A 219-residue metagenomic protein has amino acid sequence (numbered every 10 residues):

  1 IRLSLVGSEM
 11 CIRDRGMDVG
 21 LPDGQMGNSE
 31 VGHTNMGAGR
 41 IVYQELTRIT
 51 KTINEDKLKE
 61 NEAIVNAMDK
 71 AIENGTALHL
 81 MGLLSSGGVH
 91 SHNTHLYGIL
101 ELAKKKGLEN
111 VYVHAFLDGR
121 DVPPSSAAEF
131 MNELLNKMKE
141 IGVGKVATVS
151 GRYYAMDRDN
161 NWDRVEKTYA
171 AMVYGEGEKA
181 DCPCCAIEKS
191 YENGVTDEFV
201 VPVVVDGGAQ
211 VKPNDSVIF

Functional and structural regions predicted by a protein language model:
I1-G7, C11-I12: Single conserved hydrophobic/aromatic residue that forms the stacking wall/gate of nucleotide- or nucleobase-binding
S8-E9, I64, L108, A115: Soluble secreted/lumenal catalytic domains with histidine-centered metal-binding or acid-base catalytic motifs
R13-N28: Short, solvent-exposed turn/loop segments enriched in Gly/Ser/Thr/Pro and often Arg
D18-P22, L117-S126, T148-N161: Short, conserved secondary-structure transition motifs
G27-L83, H92-G98, K167, M172-G175: Long, well-ordered early-domain segments
E60-I72, H95-L108, E129-K139, P202-G208: Structured alpha-helical segments in the cores of large, soluble enzyme domains
N74-L102, K106-E133: Active-site histidine-anchored catalytic micro-motif
I141, T148-V149, N160-F219: Hard-cation-handling environments
